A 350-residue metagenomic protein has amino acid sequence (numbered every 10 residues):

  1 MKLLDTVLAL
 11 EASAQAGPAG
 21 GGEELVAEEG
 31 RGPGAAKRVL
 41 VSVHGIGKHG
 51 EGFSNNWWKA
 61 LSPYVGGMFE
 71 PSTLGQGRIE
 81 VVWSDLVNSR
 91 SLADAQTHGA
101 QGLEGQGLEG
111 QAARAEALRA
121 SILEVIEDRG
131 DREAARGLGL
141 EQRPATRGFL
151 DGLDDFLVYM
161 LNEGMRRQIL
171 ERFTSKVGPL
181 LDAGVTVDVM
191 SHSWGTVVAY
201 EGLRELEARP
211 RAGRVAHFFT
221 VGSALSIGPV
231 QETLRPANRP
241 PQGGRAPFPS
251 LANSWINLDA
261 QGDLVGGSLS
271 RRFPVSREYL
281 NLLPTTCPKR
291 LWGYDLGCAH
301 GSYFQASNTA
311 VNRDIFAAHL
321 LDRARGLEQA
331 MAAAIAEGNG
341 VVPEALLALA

Functional and structural regions predicted by a protein language model:
K2-S84, N88-D94, H98, R132-M190 (+1 more regions): Lipid deacylating catalytic domains
G102-L140: Low-complexity, serine/threonine/proline-enriched polar segments
